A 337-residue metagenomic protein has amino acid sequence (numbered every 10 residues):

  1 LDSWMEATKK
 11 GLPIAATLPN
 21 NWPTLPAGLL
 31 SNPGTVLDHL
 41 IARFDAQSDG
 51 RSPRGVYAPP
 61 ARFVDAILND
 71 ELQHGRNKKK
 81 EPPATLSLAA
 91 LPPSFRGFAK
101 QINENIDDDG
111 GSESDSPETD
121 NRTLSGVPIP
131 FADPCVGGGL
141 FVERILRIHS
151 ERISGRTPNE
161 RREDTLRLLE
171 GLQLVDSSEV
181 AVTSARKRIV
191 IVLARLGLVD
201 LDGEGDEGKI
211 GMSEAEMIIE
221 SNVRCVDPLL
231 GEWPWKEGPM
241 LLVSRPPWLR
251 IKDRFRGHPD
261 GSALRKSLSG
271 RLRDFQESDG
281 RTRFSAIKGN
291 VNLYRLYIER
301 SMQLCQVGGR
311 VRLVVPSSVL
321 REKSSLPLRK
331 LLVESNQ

Functional and structural regions predicted by a protein language model:
L1-R167, Q173-S184, D227, E232 (+1 more regions): Class I S-adenosyl-L-methionine
A7, Q47, H74, V192 (+3 more regions): Phosphate/oxyanion-binding loops and surfaces in catalytic or ligand/nucleic-acid-binding neighborhoods
D45-G50, G139-N159, P228-Q337: SAM-dependent methyltransferase catalytic-core segment centered on the flexible catalytic loop and adjoining short
G55-V56, G211, A286-G289: Pocket-edge positions in alpha/beta enzyme catalytic cores
F63, I67, A185-R188, Y294-L304: Alpha-helical packing segments of well-folded alpha/beta enzyme cores
P128, G171, N222, P239-M240: The start of beta-strands in P-loop NTPase/AAA+ ATPase cores
E160-L166, D206-I218, D274-E277, L331-E334: Short, conserved catalytic or adaptor-binding loops enriched in Gly and charged residues
S178, S184-G231: S-adenosyl-L-methionine
